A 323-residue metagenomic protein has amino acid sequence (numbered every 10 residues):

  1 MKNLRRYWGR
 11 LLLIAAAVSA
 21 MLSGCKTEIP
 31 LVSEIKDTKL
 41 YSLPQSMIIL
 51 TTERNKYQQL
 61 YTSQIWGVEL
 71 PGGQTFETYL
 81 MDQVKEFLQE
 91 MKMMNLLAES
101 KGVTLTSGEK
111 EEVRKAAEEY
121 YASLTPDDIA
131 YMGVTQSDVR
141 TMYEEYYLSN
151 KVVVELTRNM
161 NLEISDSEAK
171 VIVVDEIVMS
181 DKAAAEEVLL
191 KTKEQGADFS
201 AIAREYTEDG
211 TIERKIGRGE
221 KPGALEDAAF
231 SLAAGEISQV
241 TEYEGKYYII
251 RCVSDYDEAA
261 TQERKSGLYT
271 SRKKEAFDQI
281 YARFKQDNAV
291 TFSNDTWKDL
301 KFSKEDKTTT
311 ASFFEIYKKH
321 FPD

Functional and structural regions predicted by a protein language model:
K2-L11: Bacterial N-terminal signal peptides that target proteins for export
A15-S19: Alpha-helical transmembrane segments
M21-G24: C-terminal motif of bacterial Sec signal peptides marking the signal peptidase cleavage site
K26-V134: N-terminal targeting/tethering segments
T27-E28, K36, I129-S180, R204 (+1 more regions): PPIase-associated folding chaperone regions across multiple families
T75-K92, T104-E111, D138-Y147, M179-A183 (+4 more regions): Soluble non-cytosolic domains of exported or imported proteins
K101-E109, F199-A203, V240-T241: Surface-exposed patches in mature extracellular/periplasmic domains of secreted proteins
V188-E226, S254, E258-A260: Peptidyl-prolyl cis-trans isomerase
